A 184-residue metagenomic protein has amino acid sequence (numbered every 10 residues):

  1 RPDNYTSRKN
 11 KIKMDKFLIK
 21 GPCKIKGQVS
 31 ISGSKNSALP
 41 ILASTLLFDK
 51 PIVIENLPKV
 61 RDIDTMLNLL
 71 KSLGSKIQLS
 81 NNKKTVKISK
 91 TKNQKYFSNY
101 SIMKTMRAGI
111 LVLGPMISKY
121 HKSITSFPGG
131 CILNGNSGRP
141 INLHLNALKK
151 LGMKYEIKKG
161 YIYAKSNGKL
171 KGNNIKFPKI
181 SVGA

Functional and structural regions predicted by a protein language model:
D3, K11-A184: Structural preference for solvent-exposed beta-strand-turn elements and adjacent flexible terminal/loop segments within
